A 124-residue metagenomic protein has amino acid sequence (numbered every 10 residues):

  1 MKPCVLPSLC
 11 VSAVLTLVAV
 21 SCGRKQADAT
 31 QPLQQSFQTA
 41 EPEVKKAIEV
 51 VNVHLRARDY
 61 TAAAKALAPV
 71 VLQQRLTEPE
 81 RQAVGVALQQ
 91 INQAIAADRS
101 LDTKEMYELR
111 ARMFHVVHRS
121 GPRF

Functional and structural regions predicted by a protein language model:
M1-C10: Bacterial N-terminal signal peptides that target proteins for export
V11-T16: Hydrophobic helical h-region of N-terminal Sec-dependent signal peptides in bacterial secretory/periplasmic proteins
V18-S21: C-terminal motif of bacterial Sec signal peptides marking the signal peptidase cleavage site
G23-K25: Bacterial signal peptide processing site
S36-E78: Post-signal-peptide N-terminal segment of Sec-exported extracytoplasmic proteins
A64-K65, Q82-G85, Q89, Y107: Conserved positions within tetratricopeptide repeat
R75-A83, H115-H118: Boundary/linker segments of alpha-helical solenoid repeat arrays
L88-V117: Alpha-helical linker/edge segments of TPR/alpha-solenoid repeat scaffolds and analogous pre-/post-domain helices
